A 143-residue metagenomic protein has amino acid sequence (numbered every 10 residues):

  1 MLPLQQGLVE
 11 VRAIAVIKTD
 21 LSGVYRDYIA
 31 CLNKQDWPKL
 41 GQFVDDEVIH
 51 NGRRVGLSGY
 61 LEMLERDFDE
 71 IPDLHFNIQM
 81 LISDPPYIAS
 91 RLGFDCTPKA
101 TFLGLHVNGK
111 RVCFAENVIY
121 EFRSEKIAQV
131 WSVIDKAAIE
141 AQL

Functional and structural regions predicted by a protein language model:
L2-L143: C-terminal and inter-domain tail/linker signature
